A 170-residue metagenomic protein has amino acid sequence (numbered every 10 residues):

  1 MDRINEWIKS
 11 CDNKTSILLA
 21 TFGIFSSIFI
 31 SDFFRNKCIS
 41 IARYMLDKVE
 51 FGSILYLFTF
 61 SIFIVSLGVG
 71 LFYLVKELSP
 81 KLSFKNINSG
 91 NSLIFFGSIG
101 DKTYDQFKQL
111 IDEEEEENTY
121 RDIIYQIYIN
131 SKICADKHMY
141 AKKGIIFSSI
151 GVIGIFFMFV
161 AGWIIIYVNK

Functional and structural regions predicted by a protein language model:
D2, E6-F84, Y140-K170: Alpha-helical transmembrane segments and their immediate juxtamembrane boundary regions in integral membrane proteins
F84-N130: Solvent-exposed, non-transmembrane helices and loops of integral membrane proteins
D122-I150: Hydrophobic alpha-helical transmembrane segments and immediately flanking/interface helices in integral membrane
